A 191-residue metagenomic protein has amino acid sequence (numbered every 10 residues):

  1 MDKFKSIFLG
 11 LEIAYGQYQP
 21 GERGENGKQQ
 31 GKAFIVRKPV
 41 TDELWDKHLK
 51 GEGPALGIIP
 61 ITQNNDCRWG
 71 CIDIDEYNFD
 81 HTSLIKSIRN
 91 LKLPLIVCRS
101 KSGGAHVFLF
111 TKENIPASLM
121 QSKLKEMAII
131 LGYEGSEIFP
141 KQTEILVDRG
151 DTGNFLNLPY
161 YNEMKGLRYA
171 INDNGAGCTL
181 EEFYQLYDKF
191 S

Functional and structural regions predicted by a protein language model:
M1-W69, N78-K86, N154-F155, Y160-E163 (+2 more regions): DNA replication initiation on ssDNA origins
I13, P54, L93, Y133-S136: Short aromatic/hydrophobic-glycine micro-motifs
I59-I61, L95-S102, E137-K141: Short beta-strand
W69-D73, H106-F108: Short aromatic/hydrophobic contact patches that present stacked aromatics for nucleic-acid/ligand binding
I72-I74, F79-R99: Active-site-adjacent loop/helix surface patches within enzyme catalytic domains that shape the substrate-binding cleft
T82-N90, F110-E137, M164-Y184: Helical (often loop-to-helix) elements that flank the catalytic cores of nucleotide-handling enzymes
L95-M120, L146-P159: Histidine-centered divalent-metal-coordination microenvironment in nucleic-acid enzymes
A128-F155, P159-G166, D188-S191: Flexible helix-coil linker/hinge segments at domain or subdomain boundaries
